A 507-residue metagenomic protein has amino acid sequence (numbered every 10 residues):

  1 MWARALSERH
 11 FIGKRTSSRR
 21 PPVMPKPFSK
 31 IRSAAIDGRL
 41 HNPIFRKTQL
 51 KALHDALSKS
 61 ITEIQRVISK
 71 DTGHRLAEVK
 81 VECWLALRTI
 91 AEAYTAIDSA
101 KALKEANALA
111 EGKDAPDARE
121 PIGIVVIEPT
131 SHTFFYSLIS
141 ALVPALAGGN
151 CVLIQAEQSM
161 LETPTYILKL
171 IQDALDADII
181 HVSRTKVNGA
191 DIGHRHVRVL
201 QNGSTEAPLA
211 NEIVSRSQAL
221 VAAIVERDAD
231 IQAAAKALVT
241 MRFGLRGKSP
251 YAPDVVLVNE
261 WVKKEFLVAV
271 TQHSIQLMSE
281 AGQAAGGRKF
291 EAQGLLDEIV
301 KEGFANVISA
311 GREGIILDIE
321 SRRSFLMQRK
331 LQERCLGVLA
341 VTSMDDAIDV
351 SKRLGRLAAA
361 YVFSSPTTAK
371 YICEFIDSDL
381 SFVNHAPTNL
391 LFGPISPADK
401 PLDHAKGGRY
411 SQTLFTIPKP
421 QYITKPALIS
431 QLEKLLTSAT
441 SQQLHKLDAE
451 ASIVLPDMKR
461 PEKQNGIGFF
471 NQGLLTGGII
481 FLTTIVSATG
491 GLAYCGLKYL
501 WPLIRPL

Functional and structural regions predicted by a protein language model:
W2-E120, P144, I429-G473, G490-L507: N-terminal Rossmann-like NAD(P)+-binding subdomain of aldehyde/semialdehyde dehydrogenases
A34-R39, N107, L257-V258, D318 (+2 more regions): Short, well-ordered beta-strand elements within core beta-sheets of diverse protein domains
N107-T240, L257, I479, T489-Y499: Rossmann-like NAD(P) dinucleotide-binding subdomain of oxidoreductase/dehydrogenase enzymes
E128-T130, A156-Q158, V199-S204, E226-D228 (+6 more regions): Structural motif
D173-L175, T205-R322, V383: ALDH superfamily catalytic-core signature
I308-I315, R322-G337, R353-A359: Conserved glycine-rich beta-strand-loop-beta hairpin in the small C-terminal domain of fold type I
M344, I348-L435, W501-I504: C-terminal core of ALDH-fold dehydrogenases
I467-I485: Juxtamembrane cytosolic/matrix-side boundary and N-terminal portion of single-pass signal-anchor/stop-transfer
